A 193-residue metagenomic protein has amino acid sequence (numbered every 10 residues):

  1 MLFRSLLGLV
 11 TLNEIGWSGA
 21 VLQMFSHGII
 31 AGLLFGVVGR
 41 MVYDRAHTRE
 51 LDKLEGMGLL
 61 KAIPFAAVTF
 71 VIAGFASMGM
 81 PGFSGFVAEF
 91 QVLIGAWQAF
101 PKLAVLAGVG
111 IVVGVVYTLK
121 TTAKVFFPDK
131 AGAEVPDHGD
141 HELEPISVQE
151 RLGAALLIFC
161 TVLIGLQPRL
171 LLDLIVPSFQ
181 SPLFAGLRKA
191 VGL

Functional and structural regions predicted by a protein language model:
M1-L6, I30-G114, T121, H138-C160: Interfacial and helix-entry/exit segments of alpha-helical transmembrane bundles in multi-pass inner-membrane proteins
L2-N13, L187-V191: Juxtamembrane membrane-interface segments at transmembrane alpha-helix termini
L6-F25, G95-L103: Helix-coil boundary and interhelical linker segments in multi-pass alpha-helical membrane proteins
T11-S18, G79-F90, L166-L171: Transmembrane helix-loop junctions in multi-pass membrane proteins
N13, K61-I63, F100, S181-L187: Short, solvent-exposed helix-helix connector turns and helix-capping sites enriched in acidic/polar residues
M41-A46, E50, F126-A131, I175-L183: Membrane-interfacial segments
G95, I175-L193: Membrane-interfacial helical/loop segments at transmembrane boundaries in membrane proteins
K120-D137: Transmembrane alpha-helical segments of integral membrane proteins
